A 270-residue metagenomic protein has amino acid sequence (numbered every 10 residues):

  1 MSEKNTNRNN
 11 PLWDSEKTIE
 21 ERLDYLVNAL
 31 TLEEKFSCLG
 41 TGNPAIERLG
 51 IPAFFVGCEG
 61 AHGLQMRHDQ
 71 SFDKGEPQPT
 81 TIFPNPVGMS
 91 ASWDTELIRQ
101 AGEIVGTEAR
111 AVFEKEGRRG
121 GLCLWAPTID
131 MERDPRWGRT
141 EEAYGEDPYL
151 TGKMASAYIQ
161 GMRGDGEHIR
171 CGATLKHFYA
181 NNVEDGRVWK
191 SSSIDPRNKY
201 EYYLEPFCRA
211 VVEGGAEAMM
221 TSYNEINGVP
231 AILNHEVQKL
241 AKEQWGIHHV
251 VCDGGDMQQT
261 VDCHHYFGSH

Functional and structural regions predicted by a protein language model:
M1-H270: Glycoside hydrolase catalytic-domain context in secreted enzymes
